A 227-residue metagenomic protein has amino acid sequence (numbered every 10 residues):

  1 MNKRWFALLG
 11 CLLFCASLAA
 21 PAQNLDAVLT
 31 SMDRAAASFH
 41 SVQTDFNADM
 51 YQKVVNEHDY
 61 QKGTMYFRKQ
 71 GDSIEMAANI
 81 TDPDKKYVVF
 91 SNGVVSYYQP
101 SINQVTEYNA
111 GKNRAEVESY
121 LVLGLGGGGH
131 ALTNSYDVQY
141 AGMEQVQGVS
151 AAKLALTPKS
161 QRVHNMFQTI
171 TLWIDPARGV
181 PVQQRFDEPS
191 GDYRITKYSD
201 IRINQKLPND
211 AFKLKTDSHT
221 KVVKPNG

Functional and structural regions predicted by a protein language model:
M1-L8: Bacterial N-terminal signal peptides that target proteins for export
L9-S17: Bacterial N-terminal signal peptides
A16-N24: Bacterial Sec-dependent signal peptides at the C-terminal "C-region" and cleavage site
A22, T106, L121, Q139-H219 (+1 more regions): Gly/Pro-enriched, hydrophobic low-complexity segments that function as extracytoplasmic propeptides/linkers
L25-Y97: N-terminal mature ectodomain segment of secretory-pathway/periplasmic proteins
D26-A27, G129-Q139, T196: A short, amphipathic edge element
T81, Q99-S101, R185-E188: Beta-turn initiation residues at beta-strand->coil junctions
Y97-G124: Acidic/charged, solvent-exposed loop-and-adjacent secondary-structure segments enriched in E/D, K/R, S/T, and G/P
